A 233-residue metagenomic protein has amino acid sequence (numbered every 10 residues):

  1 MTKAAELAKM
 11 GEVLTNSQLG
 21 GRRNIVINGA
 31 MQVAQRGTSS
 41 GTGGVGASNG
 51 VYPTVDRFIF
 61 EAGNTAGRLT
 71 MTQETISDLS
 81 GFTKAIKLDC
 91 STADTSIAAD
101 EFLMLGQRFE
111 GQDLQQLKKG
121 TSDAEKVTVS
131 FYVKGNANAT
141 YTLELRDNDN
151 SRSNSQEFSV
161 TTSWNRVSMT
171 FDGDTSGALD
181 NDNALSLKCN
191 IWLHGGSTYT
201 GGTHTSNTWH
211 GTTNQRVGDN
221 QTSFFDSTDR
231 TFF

Functional and structural regions predicted by a protein language model:
K3-F233: Extracellular and organelle-lumenal recognition/adhesion modules and their flexible linkers in secreted
